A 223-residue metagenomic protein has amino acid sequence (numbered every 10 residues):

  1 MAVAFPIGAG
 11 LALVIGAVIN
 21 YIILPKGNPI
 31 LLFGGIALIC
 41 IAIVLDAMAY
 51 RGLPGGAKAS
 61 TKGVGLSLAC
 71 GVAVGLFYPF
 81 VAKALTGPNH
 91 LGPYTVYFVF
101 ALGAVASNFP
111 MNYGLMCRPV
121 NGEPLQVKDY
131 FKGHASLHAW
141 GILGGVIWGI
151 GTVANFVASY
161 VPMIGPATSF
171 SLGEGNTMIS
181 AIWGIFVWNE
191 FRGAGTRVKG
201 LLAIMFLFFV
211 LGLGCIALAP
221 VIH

Functional and structural regions predicted by a protein language model:
M1-H223: Polytopic alpha-helical membrane proteins, predominantly small-molecule transporters/carriers
